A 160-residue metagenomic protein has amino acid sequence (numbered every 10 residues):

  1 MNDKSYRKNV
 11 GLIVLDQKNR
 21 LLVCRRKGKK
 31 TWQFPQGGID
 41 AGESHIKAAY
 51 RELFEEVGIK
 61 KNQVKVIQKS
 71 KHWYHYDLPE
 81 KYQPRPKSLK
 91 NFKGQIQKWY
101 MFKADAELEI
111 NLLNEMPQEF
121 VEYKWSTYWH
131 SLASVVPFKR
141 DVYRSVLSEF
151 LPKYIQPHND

Functional and structural regions predicted by a protein language model:
M1-L21, G38-A41: Conserved N-terminal beta-strand and adjoining loop/helix that marks the start of the Nudix/MutT-like hydrolase domain
K4-Y6, K90-I96, P117: A generic structural micro-feature
D16-N19, K103-L108, Y128-W129: Short loop segments at secondary-structure junctions
F34-S70, T127: The catalytic Nudix box helix
W73-I110, K124: Active-site-adjacent beta-strand/loop module that shapes the phosphate/pyrophosphate-binding cleft
I110-N114, V135-P137: Short, charged, solvent-exposed linker or helix-capping segments at domain edges/interfaces that act as flexible hinges
Y128-D160: Charged phosphate-binding loop/patch that engages nucleotide di/tri-phosphates or the phosphate backbone of nucleic
